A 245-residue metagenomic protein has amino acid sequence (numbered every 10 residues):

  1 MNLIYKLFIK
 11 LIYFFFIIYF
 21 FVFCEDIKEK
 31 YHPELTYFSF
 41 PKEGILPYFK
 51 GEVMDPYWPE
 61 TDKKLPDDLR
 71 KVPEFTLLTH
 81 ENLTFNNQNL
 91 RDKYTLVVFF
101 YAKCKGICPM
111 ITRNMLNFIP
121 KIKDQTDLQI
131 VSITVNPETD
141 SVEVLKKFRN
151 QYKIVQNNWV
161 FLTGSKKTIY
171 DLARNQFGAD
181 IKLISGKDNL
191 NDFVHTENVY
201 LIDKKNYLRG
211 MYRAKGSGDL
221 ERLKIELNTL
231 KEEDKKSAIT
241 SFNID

Functional and structural regions predicted by a protein language model:
N2-E74, D245: N-terminal targeting signals for export/organelle localization
L69-V72, L90-Y94, Q125-L128, V194-T196: Extracytoplasmic
P73, F85-M115, V131-S132: Short active-site neighborhood of thiol/selenol oxidoreductases, capturing the structured segment around
T76-L77, L201: Hydrophobic beta-strand positions
T112-L172: Structural microenvironment flanking redox-active thiols in thiol-disulfide oxidoreductases
N157-W159, Y170, F177-L183, F193-Y200: Structural micro-motif
S185-D245: Thiol-/selenol-based redox modules, centered on thioredoxin-like and closely related oxidoreductase domains
